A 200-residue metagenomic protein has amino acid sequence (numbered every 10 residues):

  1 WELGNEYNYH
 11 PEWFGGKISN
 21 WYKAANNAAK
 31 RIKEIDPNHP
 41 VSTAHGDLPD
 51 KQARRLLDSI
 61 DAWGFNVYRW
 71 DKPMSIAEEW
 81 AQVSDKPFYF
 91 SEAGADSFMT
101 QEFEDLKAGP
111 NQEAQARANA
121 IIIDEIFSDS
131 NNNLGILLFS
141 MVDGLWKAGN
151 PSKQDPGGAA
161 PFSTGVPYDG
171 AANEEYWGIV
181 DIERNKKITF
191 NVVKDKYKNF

Functional and structural regions predicted by a protein language model:
W1-S19, S42-T43, L134-S140: Active-site groove signature of glycoside hydrolases
G4, N27, G64, G94 (+2 more regions): Glycine-centered small-residue hotspots that permit tight backbone geometry or close packing
E6-N8, D47-D50, V142-L145: Short, internal active-site loops enriched in acidic
E12-S128: Extracellular glycoside hydrolase catalytic/binding regions
A28-H39, E125-N133, N185-F200: A structural motif corresponding to the C-terminal end of an alpha-helix and its immediate exit/capping segment
K86-S91, A95-S97, L134, F139-S152: Short, solvent-exposed beta-strand-terminating loops
F139-F200: Aromatic-rich peripheral "rim/lid" segments of glycoside hydrolase catalytic domains that contact and position glycan
